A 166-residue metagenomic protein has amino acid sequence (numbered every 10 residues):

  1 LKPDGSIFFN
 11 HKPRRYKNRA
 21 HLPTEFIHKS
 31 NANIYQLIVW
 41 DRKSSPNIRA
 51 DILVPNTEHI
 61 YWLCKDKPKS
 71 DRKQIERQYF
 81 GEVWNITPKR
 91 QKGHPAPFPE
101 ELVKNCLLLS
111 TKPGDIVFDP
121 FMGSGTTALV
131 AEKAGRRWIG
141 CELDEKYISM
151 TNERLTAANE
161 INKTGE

Functional and structural regions predicted by a protein language model:
L1-M150, T156-A158: Core catalytic lobe of class I
L155-E166: Positively charged, low-complexity nucleic-acid-binding target-recognition regions
